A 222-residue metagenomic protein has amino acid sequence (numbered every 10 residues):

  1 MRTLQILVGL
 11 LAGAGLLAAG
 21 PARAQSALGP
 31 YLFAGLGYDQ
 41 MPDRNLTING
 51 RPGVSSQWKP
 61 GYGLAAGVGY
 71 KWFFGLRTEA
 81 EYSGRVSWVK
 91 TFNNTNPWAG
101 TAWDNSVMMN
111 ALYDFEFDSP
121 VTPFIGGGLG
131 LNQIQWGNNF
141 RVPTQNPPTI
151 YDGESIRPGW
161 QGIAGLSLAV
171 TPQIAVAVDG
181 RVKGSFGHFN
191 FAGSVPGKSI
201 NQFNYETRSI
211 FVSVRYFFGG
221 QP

Functional and structural regions predicted by a protein language model:
M1-L28, G219-P222: Cleavable N-terminal export/targeting peptides
A14-P21, G159-I163, F211: A broad helix-preferring feature
G20, G29, S119-T122, R157 (+1 more regions): Hydrophobic alpha-helix-in-membranes signature
Q25-G29, L36-R44, G67-P143, Y205-P222: Gram-negative (and chloroplast) outer-membrane scaffold detector with strong preference for beta-barrel transmembrane
S26, P52-P60, N96-W103, N146-I156 (+1 more regions): Replace "Gram-negative outer membrane beta-barrel proteins" with "bacterial and organellar outer membrane beta-barrel
F33-G67: N-terminal targeting signals for Sec/Tat export/insertion, comprising classic cleavable signal peptides
S87, T171-P222: Predominantly the C-terminal beta-signal and adjacent terminal strand-loop region of outer-membrane beta-barrel
V107-M109, I125-L131, S155-L166, G180-V182: Hydrophobic alpha-helical segments of small multi-pass membrane proteins
